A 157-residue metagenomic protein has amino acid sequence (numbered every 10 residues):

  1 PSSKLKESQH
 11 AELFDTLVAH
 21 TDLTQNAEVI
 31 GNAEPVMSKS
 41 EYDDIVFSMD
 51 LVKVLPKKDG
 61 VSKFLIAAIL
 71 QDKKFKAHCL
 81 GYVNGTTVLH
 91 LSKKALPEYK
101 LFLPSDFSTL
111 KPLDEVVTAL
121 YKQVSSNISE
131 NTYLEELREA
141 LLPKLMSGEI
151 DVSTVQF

Functional and structural regions predicted by a protein language model:
P1-K4, V54, L101, V124: Short, contiguous acidic/charged loop-to-helix segments that flank catalytic cores in large enzymes
P1-Q25: Sequence-specific dsDNA recognition surfaces
S8, D43-D44, V88: Short secondary-structure boundary/capping segments
T16-F47, F64-A68, A77-Y82: Short, ligand-facing micro-motifs at secondary-structure edges
F47, P56-V61: Ligand-binding loop in jelly-roll beta-barrel domains
D50-V52: PEST-like, phosphorylation-prone intrinsically disordered regulatory regions
D59-V61, L65-A68, K73-H78, Y82-G85 (+1 more regions): Amphipathic alpha-helical coiled-coil/heptad-repeat segments
L89-K93: Short glycine/proline-enriched loop/turn "hinge" motifs that connect secondary-structure elements and lie
